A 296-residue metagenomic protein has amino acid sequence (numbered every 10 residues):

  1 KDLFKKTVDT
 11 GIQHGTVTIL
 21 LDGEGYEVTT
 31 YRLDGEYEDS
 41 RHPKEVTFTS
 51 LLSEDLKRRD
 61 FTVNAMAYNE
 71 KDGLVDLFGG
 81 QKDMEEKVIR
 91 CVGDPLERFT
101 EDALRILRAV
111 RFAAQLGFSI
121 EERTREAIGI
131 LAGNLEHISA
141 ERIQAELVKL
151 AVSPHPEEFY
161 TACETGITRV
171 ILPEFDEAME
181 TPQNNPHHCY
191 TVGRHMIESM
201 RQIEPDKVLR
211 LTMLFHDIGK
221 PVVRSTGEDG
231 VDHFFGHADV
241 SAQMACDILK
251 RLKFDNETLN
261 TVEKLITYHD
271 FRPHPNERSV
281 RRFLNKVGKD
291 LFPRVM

Functional and structural regions predicted by a protein language model:
K1-M296: Catalytic cores of the polymerase beta-like nucleotidyltransferase superfamily and closely associated nucleotide
